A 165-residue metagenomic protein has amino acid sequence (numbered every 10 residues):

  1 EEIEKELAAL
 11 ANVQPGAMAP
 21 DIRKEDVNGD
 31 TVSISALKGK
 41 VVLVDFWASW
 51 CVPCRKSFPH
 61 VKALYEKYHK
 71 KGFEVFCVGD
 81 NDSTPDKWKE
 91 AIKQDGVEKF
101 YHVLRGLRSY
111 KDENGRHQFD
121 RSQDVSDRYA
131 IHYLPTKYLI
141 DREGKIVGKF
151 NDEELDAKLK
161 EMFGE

Functional and structural regions predicted by a protein language model:
E1-E25, S35-K40, D86, E90-K93 (+1 more regions): N-proximal helix/coil linker or "cap" segments that precede and/or mark the start of modular domains
V32-A36, V125: Short conserved loop adjoining the S-adenosyl-L-methionine
K38-G39, D45-A63, K67: Conserved redox-active cysteine motifs that mediate thiol-disulfide chemistry, especially di-cysteine Cys-X(1-2)-Cys
K38-K40, K70, V97, I131: Active-site acidic short loop of glycosyltransferases
D45, V75-G79, L104: Short beta-strand segments
K56-E98, S109-D124: Structural microenvironment flanking redox-active thiols in thiol-disulfide oxidoreductases
V97, L107-G164: Thiol/disulfide oxidoreductase modules built on the thioredoxin-like
